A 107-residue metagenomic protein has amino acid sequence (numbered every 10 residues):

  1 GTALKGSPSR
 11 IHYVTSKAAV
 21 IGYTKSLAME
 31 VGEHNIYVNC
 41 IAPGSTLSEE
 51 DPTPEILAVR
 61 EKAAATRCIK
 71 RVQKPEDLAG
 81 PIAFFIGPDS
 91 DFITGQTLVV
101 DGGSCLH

Functional and structural regions predicted by a protein language model:
L4-R10, G32: Active-site "substrate specificity/gating" loop of NAD(P)-dependent dehydrogenases, especially the short-chain
K5, A83, T94-H107: Short C-terminal tail/terminal secondary-structure segment of NAD(P)H-dependent dehydrogenase/reductase domains
S16, T24: Active-site helix of classical SDR
M29-E33, D91: Alpha-helical segment proximal to the catalytic Tyr-Lys
Y37-L47, I86, V99-D101: Conserved SDR Rossmann-fold cofactor-binding beta-strand/turn motif
P43-R67: A glycine/serine/threonine-rich, flexible loop-to-helix segment that serves as the NAD(P) cofactor-binding "lid"
R67-L78: A conserved structural motif in NAD(P)-dependent oxidoreductases
L78-A79, F85: Non-catalytic, hydrophobic alpha-helical segments
